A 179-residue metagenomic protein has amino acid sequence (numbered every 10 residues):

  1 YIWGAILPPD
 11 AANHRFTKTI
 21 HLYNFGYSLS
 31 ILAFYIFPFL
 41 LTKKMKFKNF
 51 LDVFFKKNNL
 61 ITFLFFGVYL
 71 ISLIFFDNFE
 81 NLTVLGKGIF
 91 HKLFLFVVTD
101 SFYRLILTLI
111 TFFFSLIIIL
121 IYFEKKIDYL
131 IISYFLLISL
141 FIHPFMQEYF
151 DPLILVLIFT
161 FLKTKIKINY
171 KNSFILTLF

Functional and structural regions predicted by a protein language model:
Y1-H91: Membrane-lumen/periplasm interface segments of specific transmembrane helices in polyprenyl phosphate-linked
I2-P9, I74, L120, L140-P144 (+1 more regions): Structural signature of transmembrane alpha-helix termini at the membrane-water interface
L7, V53, V68, V84 (+4 more regions): Extended aliphatic helical segments
H21-Y35, F90-L116, S139, F145-K165: Hydrophobic/aromatic-rich transmembrane helices and adjacent perimembrane loops
L40-V53, L116-K126, F161-T177: Membrane-interface junctions at the ends of membrane-embedded or membrane-associated helices
F55-Y69, D128-L136, I166-F179: Signature aromatic-anchored transmembrane alpha helix within multi-pass, membrane-resident enzymes that catalyze glycan
S72-L120, Y129-Y134: Flexible internal linker/loop segments at domain or repeat junctions
K126-Y129, F145-P152, Y170-K171: Short, aromatic-rich membrane-interface segments at the entry and exit of alpha-helical transmembrane domains
